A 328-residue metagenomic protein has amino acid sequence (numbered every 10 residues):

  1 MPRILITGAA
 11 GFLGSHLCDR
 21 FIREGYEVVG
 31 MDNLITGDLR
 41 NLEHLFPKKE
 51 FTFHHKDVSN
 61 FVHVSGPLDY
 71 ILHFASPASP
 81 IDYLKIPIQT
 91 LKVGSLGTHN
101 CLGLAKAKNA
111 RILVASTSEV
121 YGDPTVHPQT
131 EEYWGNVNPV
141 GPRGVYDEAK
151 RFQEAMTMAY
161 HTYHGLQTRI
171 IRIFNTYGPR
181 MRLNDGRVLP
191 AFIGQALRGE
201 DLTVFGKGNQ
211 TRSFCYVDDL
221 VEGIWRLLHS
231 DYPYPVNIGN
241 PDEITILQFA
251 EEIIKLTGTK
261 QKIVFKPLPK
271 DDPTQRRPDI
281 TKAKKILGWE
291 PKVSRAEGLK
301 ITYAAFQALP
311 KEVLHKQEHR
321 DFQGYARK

Functional and structural regions predicted by a protein language model:
M1-T176, A196, V293, I301-L309 (+2 more regions): N-terminal Rossmann-like NAD(P)+-binding domain of SDR-like oxidoreductases, especially those catalyzing
A10-L13, L39, H99, P124 (+6 more regions): Gly/Ser/Thr-rich beta-alpha loop segments that engage phosphate groups in nucleotides
L17, K56, N100, N175 (+1 more regions): C-terminal substrate-binding subdomain of Rossmann-fold SDR/epimerase-dehydratase oxidoreductases
L39-R40, E154, P190, L247 (+2 more regions): Short, surface-exposed alpha-helical segments at coil->helix boundaries
P47, G141, M181-D185, D242 (+1 more regions): Residue-level signature of the cytosolic catalytic core of signaling kinases
S76, L91, M181-D185, S213: Nucleotide-sugar-dependent glycosyltransferase donor-binding/catalytic pocket residues
V145, Q153, D185, I246 (+1 more regions): Conserved donor sugar-nucleotide recognition element shared by glycan-biosynthetic enzymes
